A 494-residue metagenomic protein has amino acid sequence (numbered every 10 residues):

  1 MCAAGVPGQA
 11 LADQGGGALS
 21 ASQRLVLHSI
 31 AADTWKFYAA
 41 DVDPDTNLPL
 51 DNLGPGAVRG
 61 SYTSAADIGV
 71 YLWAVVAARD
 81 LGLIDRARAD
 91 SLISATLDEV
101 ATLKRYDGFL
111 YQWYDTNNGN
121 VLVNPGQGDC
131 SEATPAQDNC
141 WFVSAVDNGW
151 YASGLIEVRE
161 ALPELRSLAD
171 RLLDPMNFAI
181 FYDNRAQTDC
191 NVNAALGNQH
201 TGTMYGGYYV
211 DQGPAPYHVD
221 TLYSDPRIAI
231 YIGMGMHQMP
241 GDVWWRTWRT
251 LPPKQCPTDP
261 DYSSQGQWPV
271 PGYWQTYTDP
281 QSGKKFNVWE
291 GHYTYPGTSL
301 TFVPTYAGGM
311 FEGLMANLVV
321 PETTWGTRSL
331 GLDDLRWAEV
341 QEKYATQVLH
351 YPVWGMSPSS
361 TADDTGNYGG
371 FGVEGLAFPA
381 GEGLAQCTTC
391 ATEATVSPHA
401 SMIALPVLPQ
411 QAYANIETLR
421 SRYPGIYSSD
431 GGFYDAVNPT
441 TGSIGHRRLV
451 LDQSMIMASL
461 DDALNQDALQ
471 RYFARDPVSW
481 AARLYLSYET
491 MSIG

Functional and structural regions predicted by a protein language model:
M1-A12: Secretory targeting and sorting signals
L11-G494: Ser/Thr/Asn(+Pro)-rich, low-complexity disordered segments
